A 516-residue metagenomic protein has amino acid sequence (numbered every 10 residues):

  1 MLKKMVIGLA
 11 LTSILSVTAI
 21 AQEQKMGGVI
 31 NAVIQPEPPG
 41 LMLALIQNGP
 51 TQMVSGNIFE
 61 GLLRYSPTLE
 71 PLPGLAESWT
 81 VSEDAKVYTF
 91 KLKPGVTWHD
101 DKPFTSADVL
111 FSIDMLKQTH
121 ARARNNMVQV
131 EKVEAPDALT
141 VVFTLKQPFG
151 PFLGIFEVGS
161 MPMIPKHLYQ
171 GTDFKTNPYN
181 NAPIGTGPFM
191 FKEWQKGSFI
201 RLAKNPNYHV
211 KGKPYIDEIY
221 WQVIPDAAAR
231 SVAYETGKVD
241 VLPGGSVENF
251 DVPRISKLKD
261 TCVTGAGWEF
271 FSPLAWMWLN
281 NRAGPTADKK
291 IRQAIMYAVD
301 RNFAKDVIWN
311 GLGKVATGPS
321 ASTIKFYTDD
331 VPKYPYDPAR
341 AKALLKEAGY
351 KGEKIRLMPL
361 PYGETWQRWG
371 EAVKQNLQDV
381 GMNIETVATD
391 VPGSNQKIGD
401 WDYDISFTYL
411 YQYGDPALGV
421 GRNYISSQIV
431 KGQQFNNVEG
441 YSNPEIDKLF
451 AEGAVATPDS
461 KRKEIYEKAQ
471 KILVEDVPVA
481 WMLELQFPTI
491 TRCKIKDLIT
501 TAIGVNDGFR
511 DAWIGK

Functional and structural regions predicted by a protein language model:
Q22, T80, K91, N125-Y169 (+1 more regions): Surface-exposed binding/hinge segments that line and control ligand-binding clefts or catalytic entry sites
V33-E83, D114, I184-T186: N-terminal lobe/hinge region of extracytoplasmic solute-binding protein
P36-Q52, L75-A76, K102, F152-M161 (+3 more regions): A structural "hinge/loop" feature
S66-E70, V158-P214, E218, A339 (+1 more regions): Gly/Pro-rich hinge or "lid" segments in bacterial periplasmic/extracellular proteins
E77-R122, P136, V142-T144, R230-A233 (+1 more regions): Aromatic- and charge-enriched surface segment that lines or borders ligand/interaction sites
K132-E134, K192-A203, Y220-A283: Extracellular/periplasmic solute-recognition and catalytic clefts
G150, Q195-F199, K204, S272-A275 (+4 more regions): Detector for C-terminal structural segments
F189, N280, T286, K314-E347 (+1 more regions): Structural transition elements
